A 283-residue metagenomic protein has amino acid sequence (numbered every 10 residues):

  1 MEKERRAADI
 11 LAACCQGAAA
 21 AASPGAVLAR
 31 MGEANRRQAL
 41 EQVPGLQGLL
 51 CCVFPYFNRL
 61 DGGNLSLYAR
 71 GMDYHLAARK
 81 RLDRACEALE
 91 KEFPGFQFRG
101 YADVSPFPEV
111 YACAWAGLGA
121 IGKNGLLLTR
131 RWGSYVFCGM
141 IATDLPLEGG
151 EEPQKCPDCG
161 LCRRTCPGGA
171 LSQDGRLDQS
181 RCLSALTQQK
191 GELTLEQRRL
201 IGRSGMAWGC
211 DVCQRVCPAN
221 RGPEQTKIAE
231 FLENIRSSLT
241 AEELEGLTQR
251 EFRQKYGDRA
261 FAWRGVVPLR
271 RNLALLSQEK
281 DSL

Functional and structural regions predicted by a protein language model:
M1-K155: Auxiliary alpha/beta "docking" domains used to position bulky ligands
L127-E151, Q179-R198, Q249-R253: Short, charged low-complexity linear segments at domain edges
L161-T187, G202-F231: Iron-sulfur cluster-binding cysteine motifs and their immediate structural context in ferredoxin-like electron-transfer
L186, K190-W208, L239-A262: Short Fe-S-cluster ligation motifs
C217, R221-E251: Conserved Radical SAM active-site core
Q254, A262-K280: Long, compositionally biased charged/polar accessory segments in the mid-to-C-terminal portions of proteins
